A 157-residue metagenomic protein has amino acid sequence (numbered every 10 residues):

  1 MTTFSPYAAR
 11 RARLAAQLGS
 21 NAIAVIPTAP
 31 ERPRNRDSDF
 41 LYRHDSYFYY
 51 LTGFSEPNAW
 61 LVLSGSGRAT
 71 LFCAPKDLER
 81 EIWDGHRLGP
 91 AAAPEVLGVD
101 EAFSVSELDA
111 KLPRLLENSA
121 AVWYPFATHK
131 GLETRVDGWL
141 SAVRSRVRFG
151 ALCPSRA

Functional and structural regions predicted by a protein language model:
M1-A157: A composition/biophysics-driven feature that prefers long, compositionally simple stretches
